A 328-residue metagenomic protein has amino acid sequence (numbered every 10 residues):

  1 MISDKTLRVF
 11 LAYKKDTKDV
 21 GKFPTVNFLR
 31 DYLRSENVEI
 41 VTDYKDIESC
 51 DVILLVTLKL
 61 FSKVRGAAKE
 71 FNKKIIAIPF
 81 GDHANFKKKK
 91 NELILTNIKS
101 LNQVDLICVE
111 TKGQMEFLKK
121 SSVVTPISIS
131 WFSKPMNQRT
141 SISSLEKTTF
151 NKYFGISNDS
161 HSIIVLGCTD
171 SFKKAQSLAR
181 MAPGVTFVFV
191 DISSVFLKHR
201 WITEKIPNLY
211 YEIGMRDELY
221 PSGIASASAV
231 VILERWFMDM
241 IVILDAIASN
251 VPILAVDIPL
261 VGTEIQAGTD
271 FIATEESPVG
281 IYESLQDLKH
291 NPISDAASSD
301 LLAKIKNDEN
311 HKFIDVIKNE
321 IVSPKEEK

Functional and structural regions predicted by a protein language model:
K90-I107: Membrane-proximal helix-turn-helix segments that form the acceptor-binding/catalytic region of lipid-linked
Q103-P126: A short, active-site helix/loop in glycosyltransferases that binds the activated sugar's phosphate group
S157-K173, V188: Conserved donor-binding/catalytic core segment of Leloir-type glycosyltransferases
K198-R216: Nucleotide-activated donor-binding/catalytic signature segment of Leloir-type glycosyltransferases, i.e., the conserved
E234-W236: Aromatic "clamp/platform" in nucleotide-sugar-dependent glycosyltransferases that forms part of the donor/acceptor
P252-A255: Short hydrophobic beta-strand element within catalytic cores of glycosyltransferases and related nucleotide-activated
D270-V279, D287-P292: Conserved acidic donor-binding segment of nucleotide-sugar-dependent glycosyltransferases
S284-N291, K304-K328: C-terminal alpha-helical cap of glycosyltransferases
